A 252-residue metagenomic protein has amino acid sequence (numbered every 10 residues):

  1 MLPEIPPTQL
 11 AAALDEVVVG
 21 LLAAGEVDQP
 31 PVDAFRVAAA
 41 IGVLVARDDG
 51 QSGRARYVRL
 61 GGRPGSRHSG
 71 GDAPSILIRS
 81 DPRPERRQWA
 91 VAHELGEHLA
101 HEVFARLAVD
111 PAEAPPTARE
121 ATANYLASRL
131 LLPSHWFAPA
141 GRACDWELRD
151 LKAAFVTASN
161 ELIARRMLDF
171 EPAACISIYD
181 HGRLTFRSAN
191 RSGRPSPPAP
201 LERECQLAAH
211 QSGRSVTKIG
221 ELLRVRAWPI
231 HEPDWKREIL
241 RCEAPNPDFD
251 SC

Functional and structural regions predicted by a protein language model:
M1-C252: Active-site hotspot residues in diverse enzymes, especially metal/ion-binding acidic/histidine motifs
